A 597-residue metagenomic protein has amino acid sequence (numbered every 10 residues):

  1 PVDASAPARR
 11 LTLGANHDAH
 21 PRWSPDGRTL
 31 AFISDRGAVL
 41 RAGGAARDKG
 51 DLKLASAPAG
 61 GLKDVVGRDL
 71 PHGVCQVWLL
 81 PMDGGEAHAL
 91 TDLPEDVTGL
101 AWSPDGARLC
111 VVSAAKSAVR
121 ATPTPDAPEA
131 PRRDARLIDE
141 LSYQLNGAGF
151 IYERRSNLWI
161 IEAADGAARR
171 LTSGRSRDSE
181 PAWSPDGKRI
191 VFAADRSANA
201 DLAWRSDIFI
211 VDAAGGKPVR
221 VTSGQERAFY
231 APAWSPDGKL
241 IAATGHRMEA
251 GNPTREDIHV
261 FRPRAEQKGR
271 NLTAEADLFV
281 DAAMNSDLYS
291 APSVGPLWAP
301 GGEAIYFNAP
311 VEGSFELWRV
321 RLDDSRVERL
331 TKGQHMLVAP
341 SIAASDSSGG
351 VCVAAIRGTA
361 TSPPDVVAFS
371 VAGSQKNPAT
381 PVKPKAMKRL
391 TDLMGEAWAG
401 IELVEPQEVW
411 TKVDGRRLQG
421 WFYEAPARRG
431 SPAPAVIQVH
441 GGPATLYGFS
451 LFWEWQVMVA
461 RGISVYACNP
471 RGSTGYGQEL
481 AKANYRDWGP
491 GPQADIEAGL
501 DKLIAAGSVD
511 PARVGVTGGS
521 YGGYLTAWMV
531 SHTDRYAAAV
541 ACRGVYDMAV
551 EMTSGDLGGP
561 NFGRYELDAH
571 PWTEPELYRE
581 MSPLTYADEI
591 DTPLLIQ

Functional and structural regions predicted by a protein language model:
V2-A4, P81-G85, E162-G166, D212-G216 (+3 more regions): Short loop/turn segments that connect beta-strands within beta-propeller blades
A8-T12, H88-T91, R169-T172, V219-T222 (+3 more regions): Beta-propeller fold detector
A15-I33, E86-A87, P94-C110, N146-F150 (+12 more regions): Conserved beta-propeller blade repeats
R36-L40, K116-V119, S197-N199, R247-G251 (+2 more regions): Short glycine/acidic-enriched loop and turn motifs that connect beta-strands
L40-C75, A114-I161, S206, R255-L278 (+5 more regions): Predominantly five- to eight-bladed beta-propeller fold
C110-S113, A135-D139, Q144-L145, G149-N157 (+10 more regions): Non-catalytic accessory segments flanking enzyme active sites
A200, R428-A433, Q438-Y476: Short substrate-entry loop that stabilizes the transition state in hydrolases
A467-Q597: Active-site-proximal cap/loop segments of hydrolase catalytic domains
